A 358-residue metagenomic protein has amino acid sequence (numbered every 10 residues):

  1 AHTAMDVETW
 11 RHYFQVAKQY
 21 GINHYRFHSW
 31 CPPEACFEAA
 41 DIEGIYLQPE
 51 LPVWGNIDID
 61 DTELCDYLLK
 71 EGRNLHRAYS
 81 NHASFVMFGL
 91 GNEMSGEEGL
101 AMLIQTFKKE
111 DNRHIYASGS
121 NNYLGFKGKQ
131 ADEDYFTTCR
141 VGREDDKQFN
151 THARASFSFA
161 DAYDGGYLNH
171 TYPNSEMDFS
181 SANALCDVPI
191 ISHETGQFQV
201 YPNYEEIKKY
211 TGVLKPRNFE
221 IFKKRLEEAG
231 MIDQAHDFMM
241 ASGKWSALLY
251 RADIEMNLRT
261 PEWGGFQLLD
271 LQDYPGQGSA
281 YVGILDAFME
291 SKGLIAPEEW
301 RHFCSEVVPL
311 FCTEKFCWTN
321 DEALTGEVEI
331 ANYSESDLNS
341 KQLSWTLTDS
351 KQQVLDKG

Functional and structural regions predicted by a protein language model:
A1-A17, E38: N-terminal carbohydrate-binding accessory modules
H2-T3, T9-W10, K70-R73, F311-C312: Active-site-adjacent structural elements in folded domains
H24-L285: Substrate-binding/catalytic cleft of secreted carbohydrate-active enzymes, primarily glycoside hydrolases
A182, L258, T319-N320, E335-D337: Short glycine/serine/proline-enriched coil/turn segments at secondary-structure junctions
L294-V308: Proline/serine/threonine-rich low-complexity linkers at boundaries of modular beta-sandwich domains
T313-W318: Short beta-strand segments of immunoglobulin-like
D321-G358: Beta-strand-rich binding/interaction modules
